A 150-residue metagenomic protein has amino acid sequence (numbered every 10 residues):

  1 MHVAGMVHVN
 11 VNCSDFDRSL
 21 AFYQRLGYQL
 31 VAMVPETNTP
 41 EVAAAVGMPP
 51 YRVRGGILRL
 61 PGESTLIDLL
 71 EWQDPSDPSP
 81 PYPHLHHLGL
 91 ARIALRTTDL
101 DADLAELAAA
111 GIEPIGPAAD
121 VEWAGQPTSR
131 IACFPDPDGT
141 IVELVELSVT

Functional and structural regions predicted by a protein language model:
M1-L20, L26-A32, L90-T97, V145-T150: N-terminal beta-strand motif that seeds the catalytic metal site of vicinal oxygen chelate
H2, M33, I67-L70, A94-T150: Vicinal oxygen chelate
G5, Y51-R52, G89, T128: Exposed loop/turn and edge beta-strand positions of beta-sandwich/beta-sheet ligand-binding modules
N12-S64, A102, A109, G125-P127: Core segments of cupin and vicinal oxygen chelate
N38, D77-P78, V142: Short loop/beta submotifs within extracellular cysteine-rich repeat domains
I57, P78-S79: Short, flexible segments with low predicted structural confidence
Q73-P75: Short, solvent-exposed aromatic-acidic interface loops
P81, H86: Long, charged/polar, surface-exposed segments that mediate recognition or autoinhibition
